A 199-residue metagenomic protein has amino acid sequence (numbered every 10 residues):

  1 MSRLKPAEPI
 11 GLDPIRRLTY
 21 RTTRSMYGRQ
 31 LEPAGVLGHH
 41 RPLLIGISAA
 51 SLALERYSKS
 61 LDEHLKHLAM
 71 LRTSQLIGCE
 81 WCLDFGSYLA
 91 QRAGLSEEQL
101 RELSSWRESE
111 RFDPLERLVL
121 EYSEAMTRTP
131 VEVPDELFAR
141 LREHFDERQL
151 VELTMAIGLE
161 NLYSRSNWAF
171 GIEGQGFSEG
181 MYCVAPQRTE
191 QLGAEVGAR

Functional and structural regions predicted by a protein language model:
M1-R199: Hydrophobic alpha-helical segments
